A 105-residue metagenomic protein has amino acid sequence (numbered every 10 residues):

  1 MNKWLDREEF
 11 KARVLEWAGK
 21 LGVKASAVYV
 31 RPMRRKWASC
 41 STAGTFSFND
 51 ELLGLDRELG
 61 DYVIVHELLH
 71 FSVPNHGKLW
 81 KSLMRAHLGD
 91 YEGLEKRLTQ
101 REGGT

Functional and structural regions predicted by a protein language model:
M1-Y62, F71-T105: Active-site-proximal or metal-binding-adjacent scaffold patches in catalytic folds
E67: Walker B catalytic acidic pair
